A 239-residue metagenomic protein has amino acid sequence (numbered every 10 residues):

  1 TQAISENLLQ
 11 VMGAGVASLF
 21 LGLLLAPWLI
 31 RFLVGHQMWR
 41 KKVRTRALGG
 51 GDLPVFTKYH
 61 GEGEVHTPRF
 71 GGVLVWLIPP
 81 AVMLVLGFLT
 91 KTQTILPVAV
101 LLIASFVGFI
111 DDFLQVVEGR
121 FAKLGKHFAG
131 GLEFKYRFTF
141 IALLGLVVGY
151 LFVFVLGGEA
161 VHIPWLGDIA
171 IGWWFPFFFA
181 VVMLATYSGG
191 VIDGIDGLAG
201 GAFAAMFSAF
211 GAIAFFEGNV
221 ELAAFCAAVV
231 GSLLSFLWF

Functional and structural regions predicted by a protein language model:
T1-F239: "…together with the soluble PPM/PP2C metallo-phosphatase catalytic core" -> "…together with the soluble PPM/PP2C
